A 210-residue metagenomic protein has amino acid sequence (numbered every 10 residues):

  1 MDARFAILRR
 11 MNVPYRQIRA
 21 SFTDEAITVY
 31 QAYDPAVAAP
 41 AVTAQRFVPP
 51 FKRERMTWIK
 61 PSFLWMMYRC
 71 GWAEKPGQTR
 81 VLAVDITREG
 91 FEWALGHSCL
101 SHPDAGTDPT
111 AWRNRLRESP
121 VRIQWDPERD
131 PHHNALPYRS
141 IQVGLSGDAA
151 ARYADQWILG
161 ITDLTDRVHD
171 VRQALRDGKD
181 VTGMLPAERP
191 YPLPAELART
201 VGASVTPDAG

Functional and structural regions predicted by a protein language model:
D2-I27, K52-R55, W72-G210: Conserved NAD+-utilizing ADP-ribose enzyme module
D24-L64, C70-K75: Glycine-rich loop/turn
